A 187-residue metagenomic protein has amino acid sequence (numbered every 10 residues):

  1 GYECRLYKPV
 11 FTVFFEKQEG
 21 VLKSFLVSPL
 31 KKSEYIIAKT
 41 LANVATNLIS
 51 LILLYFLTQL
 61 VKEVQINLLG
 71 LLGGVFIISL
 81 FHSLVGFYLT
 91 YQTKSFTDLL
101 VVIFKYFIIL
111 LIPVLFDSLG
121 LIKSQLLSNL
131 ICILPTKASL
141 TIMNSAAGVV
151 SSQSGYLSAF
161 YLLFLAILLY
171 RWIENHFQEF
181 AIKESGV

Functional and structural regions predicted by a protein language model:
G1-T12: Long, hydrophobic alpha-helical segments
Q18-K32: Short cytoplasmic-facing helical segments at TM-TM junctions of multi-pass membrane proteins
L30-Q59: Selective transmembrane-helix segments that form parts of the transport pathway or gating/packing helices in multipass
Y55-L69, Q92, F96-T97, F116-L119 (+2 more regions): Short helix-loop junctions at transmembrane helix boundaries
G70-S95, I109-V114, L163-Y170: Hydrophobic alpha-helical transmembrane segments of polytopic membrane proteins
T93-I133: Transmembrane helix segments
S118-S151, G155-L157: Short hydrophobic, aromatic-rich alpha-helical segments embedded in or entering the lipid bilayer of multi-pass
A147, A159-V187: Junction motif at the cytosolic side of a transmembrane helix
